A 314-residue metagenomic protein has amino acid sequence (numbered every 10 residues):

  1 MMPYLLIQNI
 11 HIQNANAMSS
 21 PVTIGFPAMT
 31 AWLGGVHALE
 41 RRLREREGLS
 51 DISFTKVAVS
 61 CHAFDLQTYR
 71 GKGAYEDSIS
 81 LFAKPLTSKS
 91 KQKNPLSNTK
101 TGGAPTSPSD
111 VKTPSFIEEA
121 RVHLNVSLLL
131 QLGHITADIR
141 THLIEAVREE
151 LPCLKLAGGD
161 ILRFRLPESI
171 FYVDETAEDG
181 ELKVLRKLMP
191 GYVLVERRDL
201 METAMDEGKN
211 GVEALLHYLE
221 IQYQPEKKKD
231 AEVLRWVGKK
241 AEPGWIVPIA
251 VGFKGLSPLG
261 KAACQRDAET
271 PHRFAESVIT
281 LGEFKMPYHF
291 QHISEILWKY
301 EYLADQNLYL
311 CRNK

Functional and structural regions predicted by a protein language model:
M1, D51, A120-L124: Solvent-exposed loop and beta-edge segments used for protein-protein assembly and interaction
M2-K72: N-terminal ordered "arm"
N9, N14-N16, N94, N98 (+4 more regions): Detector for Asparagine
I24-A28, E76-I79, E149: Short, low-complexity, polar/charged sequence segments that are solvent-exposed and flexible
T68-E119: A broadly used, surface-exposed interaction patch
G103-K112, F116-K314: Internal, well-folded beta-alpha domain core
